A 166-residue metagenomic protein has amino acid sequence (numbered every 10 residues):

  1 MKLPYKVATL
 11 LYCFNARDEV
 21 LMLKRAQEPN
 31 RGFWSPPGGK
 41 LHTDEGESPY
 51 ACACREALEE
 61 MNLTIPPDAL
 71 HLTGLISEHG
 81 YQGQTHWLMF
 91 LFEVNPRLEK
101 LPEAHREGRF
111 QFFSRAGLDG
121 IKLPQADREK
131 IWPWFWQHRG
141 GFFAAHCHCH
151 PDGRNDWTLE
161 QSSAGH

Functional and structural regions predicted by a protein language model:
M1-L21: Conserved N-terminal beta-strand and adjoining loop/helix that marks the start of the Nudix/MutT-like hydrolase domain
P29-W34, H86: A conserved beta-turn-beta hairpin within the catalytic core of GNAT-like acetyltransferases that forms part
P37: Substrate-binding/active-site groove segments that recognize and process beta-1,4-linked N-acetyl-hexosamine
L41-A69, S77-K130, W134, T158-G165: Unchanged
W136-H166: Charged phosphate-binding loop/patch that engages nucleotide di/tri-phosphates or the phosphate backbone of nucleic
